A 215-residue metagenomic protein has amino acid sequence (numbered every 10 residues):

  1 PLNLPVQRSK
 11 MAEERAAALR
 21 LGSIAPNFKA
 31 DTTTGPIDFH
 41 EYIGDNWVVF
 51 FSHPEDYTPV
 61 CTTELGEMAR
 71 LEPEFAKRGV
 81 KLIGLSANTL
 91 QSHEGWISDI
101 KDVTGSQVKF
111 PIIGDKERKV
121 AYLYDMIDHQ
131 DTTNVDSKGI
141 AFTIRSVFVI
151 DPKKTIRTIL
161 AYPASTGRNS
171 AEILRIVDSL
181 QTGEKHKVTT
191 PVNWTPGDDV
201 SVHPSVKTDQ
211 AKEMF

Functional and structural regions predicted by a protein language model:
R8-F215: Chalcogenol-based redox active-site neighborhoods
